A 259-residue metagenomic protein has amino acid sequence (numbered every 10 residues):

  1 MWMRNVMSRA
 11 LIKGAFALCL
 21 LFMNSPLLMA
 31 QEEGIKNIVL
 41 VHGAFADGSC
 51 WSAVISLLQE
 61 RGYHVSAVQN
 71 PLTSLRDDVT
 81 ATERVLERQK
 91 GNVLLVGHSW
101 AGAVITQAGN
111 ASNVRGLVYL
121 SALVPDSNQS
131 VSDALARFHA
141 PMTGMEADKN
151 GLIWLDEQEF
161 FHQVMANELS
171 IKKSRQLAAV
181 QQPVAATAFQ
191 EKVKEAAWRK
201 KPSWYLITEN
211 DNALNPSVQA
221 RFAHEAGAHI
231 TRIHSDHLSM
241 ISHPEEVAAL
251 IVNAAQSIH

Functional and structural regions predicted by a protein language model:
G34-L75: Conserved HGGG/HGGXW glycine-rich cap/lid loop of the alpha/beta-hydrolase fold
E60, H64-L94, Q107-A111, V131-A136: Active-site loop/oxyanion-hole signature of alpha/beta-hydrolase fold enzymes
V68-N70, T231-D236: Short glycine-rich catalytic loops that host catalytic nucleophiles or stabilize transition states across multiple
V96-A101, I105: Gly/Ala-rich beta-loop-alpha elbow adjacent to hydrolase catalytic centers
N110-V114, V118-Q158, H162-Q163, A185-A188 (+1 more regions): Flexible "cap/lid" loop of the alpha/beta hydrolase fold
A179-A197, E209: Active-site nucleophile elbow and catalytic-triad environment of alpha/beta-hydrolase enzymes
Y205-I207: Short beta-strand/loop motif that positions the catalytic acidic residue of the alpha/beta-hydrolase fold
E209-H234, I241, A254: Conserved loop-alpha-helix segment in the C-terminal half of the alpha/beta-hydrolase fold that carries the catalytic
